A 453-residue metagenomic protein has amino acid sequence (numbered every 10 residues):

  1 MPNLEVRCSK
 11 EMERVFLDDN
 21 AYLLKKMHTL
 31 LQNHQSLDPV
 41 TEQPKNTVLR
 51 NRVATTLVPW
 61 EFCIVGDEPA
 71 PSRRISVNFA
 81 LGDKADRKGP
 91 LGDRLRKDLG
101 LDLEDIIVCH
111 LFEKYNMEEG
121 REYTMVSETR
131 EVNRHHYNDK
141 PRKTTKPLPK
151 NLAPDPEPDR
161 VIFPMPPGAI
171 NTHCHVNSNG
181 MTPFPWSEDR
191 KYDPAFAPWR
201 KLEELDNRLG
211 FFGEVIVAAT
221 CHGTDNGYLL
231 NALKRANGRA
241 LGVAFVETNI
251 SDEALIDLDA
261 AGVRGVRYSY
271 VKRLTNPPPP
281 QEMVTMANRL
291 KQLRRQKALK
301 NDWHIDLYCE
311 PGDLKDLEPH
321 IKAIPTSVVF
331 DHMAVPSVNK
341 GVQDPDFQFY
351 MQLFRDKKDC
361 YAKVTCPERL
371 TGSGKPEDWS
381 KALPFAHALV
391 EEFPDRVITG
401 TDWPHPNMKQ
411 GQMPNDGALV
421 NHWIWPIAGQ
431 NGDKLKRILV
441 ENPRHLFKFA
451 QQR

Functional and structural regions predicted by a protein language model:
P2-M12, E68-G89: Short glycine-rich, basic-tinged beta-strand/loop micro-motifs
R52-R73: Short edge beta-strands and adjacent turn/loop segments
T55, D105-H135: A short amphipathic beta-strand at an alpha->beta junction
Y137-T224: An N-terminally biased module of ancient metal coordination in phosphate/nucleic-acid-related enzymes
T144-A153, G223-G312, E318-I324, K363-E368 (+1 more regions): Active-site gating/metal-coordination segments in enzymes
P147-A153, V338, D344-R453: H/E-rich (His + Asp/Glu) clusters that bind or coordinate divalent metals
I170-C174, E214-V217, G242-A244, V266-Y268 (+4 more regions): Hydrophobic faces of well-ordered beta-strands that scaffold small-molecule active sites in alpha/beta enzyme cores
P198-K201, G227, I250-A254, L314-K315 (+1 more regions): Alpha-helical scaffolding within the catalytic cores of extracellular/periplasmic polymer-degrading hydrolases
